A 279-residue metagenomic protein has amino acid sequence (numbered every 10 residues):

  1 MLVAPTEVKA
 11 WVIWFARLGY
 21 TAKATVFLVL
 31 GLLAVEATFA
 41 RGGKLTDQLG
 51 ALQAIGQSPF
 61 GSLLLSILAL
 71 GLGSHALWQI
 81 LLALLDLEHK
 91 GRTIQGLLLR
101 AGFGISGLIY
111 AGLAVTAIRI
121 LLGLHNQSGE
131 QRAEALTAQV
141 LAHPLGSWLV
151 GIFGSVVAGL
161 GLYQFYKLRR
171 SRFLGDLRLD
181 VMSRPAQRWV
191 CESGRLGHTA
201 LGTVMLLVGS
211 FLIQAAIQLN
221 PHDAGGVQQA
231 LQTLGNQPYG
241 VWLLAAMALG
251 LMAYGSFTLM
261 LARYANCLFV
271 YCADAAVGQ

Functional and structural regions predicted by a protein language model:
L2-A4, A24-L33, S66, R195-Q279: C-terminal functional regions that serve as terminal interaction/effector modules
T6-T25, A186, S193: Cytosolic juxtamembrane helix and N-cap/initiation of the first transmembrane helix
E7-W11, F15, V29, L33 (+3 more regions): Hydrophobic, ordered structural segments
G31-L49, H125-Q127: Interfacial/capping segments of alpha-helical transmembrane domains
T38, L52-Q53, Q57, A262 (+1 more regions): ER-lumen resident redox/N-glycosylation machinery signature
T46-G56, L136-V140, A186, P221-W242: Short, membrane-exposed interhelical loops at transmembrane-helix boundaries
A101-R119, P185-V208: Hydrophobic alpha-helical transmembrane segments of integral membrane proteins
R172-C191: Juxtamembrane inter-helical linkers in multi-pass membrane proteins
